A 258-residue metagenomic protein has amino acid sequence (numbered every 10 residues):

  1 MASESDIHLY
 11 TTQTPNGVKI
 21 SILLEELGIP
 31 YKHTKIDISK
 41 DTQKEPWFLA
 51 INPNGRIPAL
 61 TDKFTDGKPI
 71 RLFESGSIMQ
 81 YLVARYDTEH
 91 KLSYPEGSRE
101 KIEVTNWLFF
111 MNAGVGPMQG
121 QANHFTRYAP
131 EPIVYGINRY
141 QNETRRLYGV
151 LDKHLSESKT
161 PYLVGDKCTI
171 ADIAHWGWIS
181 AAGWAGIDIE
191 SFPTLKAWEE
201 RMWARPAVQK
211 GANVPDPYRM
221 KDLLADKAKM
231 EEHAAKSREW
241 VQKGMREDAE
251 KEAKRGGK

Functional and structural regions predicted by a protein language model:
M1-G136, K243-K258: GST-like domain detector, emphasizing the conserved glutathione-binding G-site in the N-terminal thioredoxin-like
D37, I170, P215-Y218: Short, solvent-exposed turn/loop segments enriched in Gly/Ser/Thr/Pro and often Arg
D41-T42, E200, R219-K221: Short secondary-structure boundary/hinge segments and terminal tails
A50, A204, N213-V214: Phosphate-coordinating loops and pocket residues in cytosolic domains that bind phosphorylated ligands
V83, W178-I179, A212: Active-site-flanking alpha-helical
P95-E96, K210-R219: Short, flexible loop/turn segments with low-complexity composition
W107-P206, G256: GST-like fold's C-terminal all-alpha helical module
P215-K258: Acidic/histidine-enriched, glycine/proline-rich intrinsically disordered or flexible terminal extensions
